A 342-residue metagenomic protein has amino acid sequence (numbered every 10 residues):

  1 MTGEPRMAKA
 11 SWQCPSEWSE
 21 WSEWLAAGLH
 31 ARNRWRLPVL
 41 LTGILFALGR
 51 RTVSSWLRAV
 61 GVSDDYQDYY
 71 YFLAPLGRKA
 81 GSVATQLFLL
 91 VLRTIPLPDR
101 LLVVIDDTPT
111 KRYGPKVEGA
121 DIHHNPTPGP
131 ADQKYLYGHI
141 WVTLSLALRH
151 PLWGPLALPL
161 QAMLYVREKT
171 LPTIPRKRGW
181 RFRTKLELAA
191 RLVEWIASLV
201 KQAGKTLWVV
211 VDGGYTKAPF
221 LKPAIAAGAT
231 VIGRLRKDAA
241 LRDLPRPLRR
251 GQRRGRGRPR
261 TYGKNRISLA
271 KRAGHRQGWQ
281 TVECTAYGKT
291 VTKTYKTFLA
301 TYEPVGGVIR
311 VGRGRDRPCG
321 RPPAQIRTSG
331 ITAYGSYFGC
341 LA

Functional and structural regions predicted by a protein language model:
T2-L25, L29-N33, V39-T42, G49 (+3 more regions): Single, function-defining residue in the core of a domain
V39-I44, S54, S145: Contiguous, well-ordered alpha-helical segments that form the cores/surfaces of helical PPI scaffolds
L41-G43, A59, A74: Aromatic-rich, lipid-facing transmembrane alpha helices and their immediate juxtamembrane interface loops in integral
A47-R58: Short, charged amphipathic recognition helices of the HTH superfamily and cognate SANT/SANTA-like modules
A59-Y71: Short, basic interhelical loop/turn and adjoining N-cap of the next helix at nucleic-acid- or acidic-partner-contacting
S63, A80-S82, T94, L188 (+1 more regions): Non-heme di-metal
L76-V166, V282-K289, K293-T294: Active-site-proximal, Lys/Arg-enriched surface segment that forms a nucleic-acid-binding/basic interface patch
